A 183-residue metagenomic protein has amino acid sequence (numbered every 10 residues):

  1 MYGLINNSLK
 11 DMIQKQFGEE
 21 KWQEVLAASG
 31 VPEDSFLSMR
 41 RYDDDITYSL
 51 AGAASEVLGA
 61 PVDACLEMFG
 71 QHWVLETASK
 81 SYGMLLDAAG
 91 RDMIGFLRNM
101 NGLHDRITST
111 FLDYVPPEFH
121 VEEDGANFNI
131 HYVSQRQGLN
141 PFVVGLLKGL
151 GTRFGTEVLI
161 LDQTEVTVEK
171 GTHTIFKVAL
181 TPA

Functional and structural regions predicted by a protein language model:
M1, I5, P61, G138-L146: Short amphipathic alpha-helical segments
M1-E33: Charged, compositionally biased N-terminal leader segments and the immediate start of the first structured element
M12, H72, L146-F154: Conserved short hydrophobic interaction patches
F17, S29, L58, G151-G155: A broad structural signal for alpha-helix termini and local helix breaks/kinks
E20-V57: Long amphipathic alpha-helical segments
P32-S38, W73-T77, E169-I175: Short, mixed-charge aromatic SLiMs
T47-N140: Amphipathic interaction/junction segments at domain boundaries or subunit interfaces
F111-H131, R136, N140, V144 (+2 more regions): Short terminal or interdomain "cap/linker" segment that borders an active site or interface and mediates
